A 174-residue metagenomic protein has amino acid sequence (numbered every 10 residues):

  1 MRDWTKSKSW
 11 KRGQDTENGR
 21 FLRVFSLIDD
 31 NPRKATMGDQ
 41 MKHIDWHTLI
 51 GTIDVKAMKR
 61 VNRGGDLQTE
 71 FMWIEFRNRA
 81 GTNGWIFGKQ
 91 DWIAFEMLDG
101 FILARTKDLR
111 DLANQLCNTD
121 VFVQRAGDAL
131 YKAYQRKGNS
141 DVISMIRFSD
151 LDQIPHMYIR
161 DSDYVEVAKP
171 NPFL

Functional and structural regions predicted by a protein language model:
M1-L174: Nucleic-acid endonuclease domains
